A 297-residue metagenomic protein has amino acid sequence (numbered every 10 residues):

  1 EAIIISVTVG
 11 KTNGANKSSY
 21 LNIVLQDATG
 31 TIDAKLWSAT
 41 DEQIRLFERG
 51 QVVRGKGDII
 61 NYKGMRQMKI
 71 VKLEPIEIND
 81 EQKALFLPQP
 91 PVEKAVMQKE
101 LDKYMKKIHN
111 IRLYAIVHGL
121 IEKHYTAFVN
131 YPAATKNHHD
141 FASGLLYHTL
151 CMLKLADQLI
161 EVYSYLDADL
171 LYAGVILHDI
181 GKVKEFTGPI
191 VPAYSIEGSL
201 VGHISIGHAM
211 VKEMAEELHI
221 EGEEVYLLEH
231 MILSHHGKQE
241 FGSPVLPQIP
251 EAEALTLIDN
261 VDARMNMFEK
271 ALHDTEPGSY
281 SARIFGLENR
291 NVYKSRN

Functional and structural regions predicted by a protein language model:
A2, G50, M152, D259: Divalent metal-coordination and catalytic microenvironments
V7-S19, G30-L85: OB-fold single-stranded nucleic acid-binding module
N22-D27, G188: Short, acidic/hydrophobic/Gly-rich beta-strand patch recurrent on exposed beta strands that often constitutes part
Q67-P132, I206: Extended, charge-rich, solvent-exposed interface segments
T126-Y147, V191-S195: Active-site flanking loop/helix segments enriched in acidic
N137-H138, Q158-T275: Divalent metal-dependent catalytic cores for phosphoryl transfer on phosphate-bearing substrates
L150-L153, I160: Helix-hairpin-helix/helix-loop-helix acidic hairpins
T256, Y280-E288, S295-N297: N-terminal intrinsically disordered, cationic/polar leader segments that include organellar targeting peptides
